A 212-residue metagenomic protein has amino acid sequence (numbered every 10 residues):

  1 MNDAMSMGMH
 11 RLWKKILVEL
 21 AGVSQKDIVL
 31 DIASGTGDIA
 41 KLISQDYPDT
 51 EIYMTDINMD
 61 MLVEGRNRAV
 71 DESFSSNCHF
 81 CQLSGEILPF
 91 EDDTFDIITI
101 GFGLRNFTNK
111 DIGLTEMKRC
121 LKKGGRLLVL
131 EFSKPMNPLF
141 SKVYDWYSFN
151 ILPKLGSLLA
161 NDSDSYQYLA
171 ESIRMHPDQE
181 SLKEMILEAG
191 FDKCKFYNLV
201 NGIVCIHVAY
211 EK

Functional and structural regions predicted by a protein language model:
M7-D27, L42: Conserved alpha-helix/loop element of class I SAM-dependent methyltransferases that forms part of the SAM/SAH-binding
I28-I87: Class I SAM-dependent methyltransferase SAM/SAH-binding core
D56-I57, N109, F132: Short beta->alpha hinge that forms the Motif I/post-I loop of the SAM-binding pocket
E86-I97: A short acidic, Gly/Pro-enriched loop at the edge of an enzyme's catalytic core that lines a small-molecule cofactor
D96-K110: A short SAM/SAH-binding and catalytic strip from SAM-dependent methyltransferases
D111-R126: A short glycine-rich, Lys/Arg-flanked "PGG" loop and its adjoining helix->strand segment in the class I
S133-M185, A189, K195: C-terminal alpha-helical "lid/dimerization" subdomain adjacent to the S-adenosyl-L-methionine
K183, A189-K212: Core SAM-dependent methyltransferase catalytic element
